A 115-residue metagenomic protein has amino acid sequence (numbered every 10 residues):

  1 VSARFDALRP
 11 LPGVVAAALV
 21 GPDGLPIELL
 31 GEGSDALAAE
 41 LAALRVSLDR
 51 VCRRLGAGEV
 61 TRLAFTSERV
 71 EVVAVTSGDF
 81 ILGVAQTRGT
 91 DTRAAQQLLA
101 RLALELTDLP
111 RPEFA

Functional and structural regions predicted by a protein language model:
V1-A16, D23-A115: Acidic, low-complexity cytosolic segments
